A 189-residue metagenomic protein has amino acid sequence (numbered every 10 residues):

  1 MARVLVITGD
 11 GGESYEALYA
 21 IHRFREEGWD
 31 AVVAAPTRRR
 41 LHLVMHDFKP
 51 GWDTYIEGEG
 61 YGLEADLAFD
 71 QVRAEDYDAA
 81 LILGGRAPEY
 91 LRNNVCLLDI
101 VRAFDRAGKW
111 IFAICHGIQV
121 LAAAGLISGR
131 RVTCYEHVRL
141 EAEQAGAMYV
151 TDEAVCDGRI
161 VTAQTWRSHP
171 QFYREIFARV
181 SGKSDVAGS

Functional and structural regions predicted by a protein language model:
M1-A107, I111, V120-R131, R139-S189: Extended, subdomain-level signal for the structured scaffold at the beginning of enzyme domains
C115: Catalytic nucleophile serine of serine hydrolases, specifically the conserved "nucleophile elbow" pentapeptide
